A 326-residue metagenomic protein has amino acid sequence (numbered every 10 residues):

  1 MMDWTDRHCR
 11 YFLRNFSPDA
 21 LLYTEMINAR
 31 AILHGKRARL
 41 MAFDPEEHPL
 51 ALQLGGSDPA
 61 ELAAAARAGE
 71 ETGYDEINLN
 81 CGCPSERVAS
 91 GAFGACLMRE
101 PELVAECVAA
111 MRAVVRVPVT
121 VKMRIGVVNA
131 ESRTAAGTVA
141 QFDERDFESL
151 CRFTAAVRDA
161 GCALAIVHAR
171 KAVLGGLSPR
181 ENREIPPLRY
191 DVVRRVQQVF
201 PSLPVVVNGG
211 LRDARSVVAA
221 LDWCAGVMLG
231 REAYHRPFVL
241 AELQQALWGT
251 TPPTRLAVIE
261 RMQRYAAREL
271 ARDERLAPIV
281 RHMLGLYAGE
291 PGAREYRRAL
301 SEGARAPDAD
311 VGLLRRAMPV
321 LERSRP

Functional and structural regions predicted by a protein language model:
M1-D3, I27-A29, G55-S57, G82-P84 (+4 more regions): Active-site beta-loop-alpha junctions enriched in small/polar residues
M2-D3, H8, E106-A109, V114-R116 (+4 more regions): Alpha/beta catalytic cores of nucleotide-metabolism and tRNA/nucleoside-modifying enzymes
W4-D75: Glycine-rich, positively charged N-terminal anion/phosphate-binding segment
Y11-F16, A63-F93, P101-L203: Alpha/beta enzyme core
L22-T24, L50-L54, I77, V119-M123 (+4 more regions): Hydrophobic faces of well-ordered beta-strands that scaffold small-molecule active sites in alpha/beta enzyme cores
L33-R37, A89-A92, S132-R133, L177-R180 (+2 more regions): Short secondary-structure transition/capping segments
R39-F43, A95-L97, T138-V139, N182-I185 (+1 more regions): Short, hinge-like loop/turn segments at secondary-structure boundaries
R99-E100, R231: Short beta->alpha connector loops at strand-helix junctions that form conserved, small/polar/Pro-enriched
